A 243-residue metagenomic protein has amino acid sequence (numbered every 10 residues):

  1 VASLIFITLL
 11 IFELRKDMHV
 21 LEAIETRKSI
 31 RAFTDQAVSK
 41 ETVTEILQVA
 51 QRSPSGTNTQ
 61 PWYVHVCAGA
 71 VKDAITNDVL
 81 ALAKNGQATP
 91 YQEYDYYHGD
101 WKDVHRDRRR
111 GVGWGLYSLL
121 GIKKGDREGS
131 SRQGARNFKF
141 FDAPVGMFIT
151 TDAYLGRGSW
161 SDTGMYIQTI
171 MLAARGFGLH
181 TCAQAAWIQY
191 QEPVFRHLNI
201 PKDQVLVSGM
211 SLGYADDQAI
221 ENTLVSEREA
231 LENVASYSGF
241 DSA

Functional and structural regions predicted by a protein language model:
L4-A243: Acidic, surface-exposed loops and disordered segments
